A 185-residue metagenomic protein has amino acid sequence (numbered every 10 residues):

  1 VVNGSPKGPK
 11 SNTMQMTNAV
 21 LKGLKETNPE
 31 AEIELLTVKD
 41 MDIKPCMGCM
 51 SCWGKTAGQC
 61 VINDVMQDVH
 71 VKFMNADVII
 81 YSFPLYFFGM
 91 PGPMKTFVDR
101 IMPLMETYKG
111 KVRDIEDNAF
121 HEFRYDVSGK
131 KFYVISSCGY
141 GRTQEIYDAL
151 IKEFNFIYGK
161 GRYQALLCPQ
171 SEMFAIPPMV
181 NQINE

Functional and structural regions predicted by a protein language model:
V1-G110, G159, E185: N-terminal beta1-alpha1-beta2 submodule of the flavodoxin-like/Rossmannoid cofactor-binding fold
G4, V38, S137-G139, C168: Cofactor-binding loop segments of dinucleotide-utilizing enzymes, especially the Rossmann-like FAD- and NAD(P)+-binding
K7, M41, Y140, S171-F174: Surface-exposed, flexible loop/turn segments at secondary-structure boundaries
E32-E34, Y133, Q164: A structural signal for isolated positions on well-ordered beta-strands in alpha/beta enzyme cores
L35-K39, V69-M74, V98, R113-R124 (+1 more regions): Low-complexity, flexible helical/coil segments
E106-G161: Short, glycine-/small-residue-rich phosphate/pyrophosphate-handling segment
T143-E185: Glycine-rich phosphate/pyrophosphate-binding loop and the adjoining helix
